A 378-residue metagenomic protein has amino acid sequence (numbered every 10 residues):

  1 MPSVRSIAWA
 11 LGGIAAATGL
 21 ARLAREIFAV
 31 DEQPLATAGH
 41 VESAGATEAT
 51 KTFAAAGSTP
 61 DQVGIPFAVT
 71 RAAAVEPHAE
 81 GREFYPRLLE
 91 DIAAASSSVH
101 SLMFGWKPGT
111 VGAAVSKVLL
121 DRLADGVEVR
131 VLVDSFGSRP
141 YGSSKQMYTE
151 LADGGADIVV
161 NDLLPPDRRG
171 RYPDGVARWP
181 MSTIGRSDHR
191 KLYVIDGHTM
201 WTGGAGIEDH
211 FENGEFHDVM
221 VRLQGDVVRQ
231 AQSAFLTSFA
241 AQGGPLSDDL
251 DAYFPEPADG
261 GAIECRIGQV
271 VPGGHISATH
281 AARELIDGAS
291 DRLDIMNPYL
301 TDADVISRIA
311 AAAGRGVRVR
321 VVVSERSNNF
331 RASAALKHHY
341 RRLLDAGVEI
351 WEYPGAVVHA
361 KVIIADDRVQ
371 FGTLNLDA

Functional and structural regions predicted by a protein language model:
M1-S3: N-terminal Lys/Arg-rich, disordered targeting/topogenic segments
R5-A378: Charged, low-complexity intrinsically disordered terminal segments
